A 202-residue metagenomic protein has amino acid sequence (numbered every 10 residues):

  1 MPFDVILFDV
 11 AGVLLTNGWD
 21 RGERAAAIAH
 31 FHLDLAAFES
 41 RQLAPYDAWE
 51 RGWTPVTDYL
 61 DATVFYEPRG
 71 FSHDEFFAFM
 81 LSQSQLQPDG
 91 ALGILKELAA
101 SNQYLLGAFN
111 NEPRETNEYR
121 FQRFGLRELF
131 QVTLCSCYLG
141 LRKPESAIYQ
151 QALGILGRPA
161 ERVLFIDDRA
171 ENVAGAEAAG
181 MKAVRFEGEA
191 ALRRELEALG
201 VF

Functional and structural regions predicted by a protein language model:
M1-L43, A179: Active-site neighborhood of HAD-like aspartate-dependent phosphohydrolases
M1-P2, P113-F202: Asp-based, Mg2+/Mn2+-dependent phosphohydrolase catalytic module
D9-G12, G52, L98, A108 (+2 more regions): Generic structural signal for small/hydrophobic residues in well-ordered secondary structure, especially within
G22-A26, A44, D58, A62 (+7 more regions): Alpha-helical elements of Rossmann-like donor-binding domains used by nucleotide-donor carbohydrate transfer enzymes
F31-Q42, P68-A78, F202: Short, surface-exposed acidic
D47-F77: A metal-dependent, Asp-based hydrolase signature
F71-G107, E118, S146, E189-A190: Short, acidic loop-to-helix structural element flanking the phosphoryl-transfer center in phosphate-processing enzymes
